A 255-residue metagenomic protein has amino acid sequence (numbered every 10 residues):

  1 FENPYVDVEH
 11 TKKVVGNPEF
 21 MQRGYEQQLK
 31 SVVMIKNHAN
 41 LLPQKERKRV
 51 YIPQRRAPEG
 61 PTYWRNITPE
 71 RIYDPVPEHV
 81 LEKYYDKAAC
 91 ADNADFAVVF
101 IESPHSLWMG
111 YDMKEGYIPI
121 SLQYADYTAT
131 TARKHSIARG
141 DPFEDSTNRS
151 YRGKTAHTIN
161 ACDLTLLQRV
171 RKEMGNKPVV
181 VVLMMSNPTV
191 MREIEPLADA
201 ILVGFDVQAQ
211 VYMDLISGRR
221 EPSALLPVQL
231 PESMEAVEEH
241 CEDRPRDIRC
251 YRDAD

Functional and structural regions predicted by a protein language model:
F1-P4, E9: Long, well-ordered, tryptophan-enriched scaffold segments
V8-E9, V14-D255: C-terminal non-catalytic regions of proteins with extracellular/luminal or membrane-system context
